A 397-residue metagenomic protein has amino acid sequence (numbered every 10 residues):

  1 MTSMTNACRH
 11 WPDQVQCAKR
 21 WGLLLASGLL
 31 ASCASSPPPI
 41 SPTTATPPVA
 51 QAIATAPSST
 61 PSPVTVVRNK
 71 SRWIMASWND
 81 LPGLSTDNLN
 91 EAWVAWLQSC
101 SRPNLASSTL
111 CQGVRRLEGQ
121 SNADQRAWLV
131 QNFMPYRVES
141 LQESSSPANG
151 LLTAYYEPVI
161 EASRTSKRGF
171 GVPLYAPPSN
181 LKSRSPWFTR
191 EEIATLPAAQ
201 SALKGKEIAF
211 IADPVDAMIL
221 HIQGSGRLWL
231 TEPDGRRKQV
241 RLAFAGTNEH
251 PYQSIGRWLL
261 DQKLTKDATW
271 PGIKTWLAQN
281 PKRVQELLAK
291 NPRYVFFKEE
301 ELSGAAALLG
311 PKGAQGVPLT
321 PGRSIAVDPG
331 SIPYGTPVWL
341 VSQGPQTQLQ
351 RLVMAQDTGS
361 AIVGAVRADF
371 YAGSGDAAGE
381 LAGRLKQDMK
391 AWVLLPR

Functional and structural regions predicted by a protein language model:
M4-G22: Bacterial N-terminal signal peptides that target proteins for export
W21-S32: Bacterial N-terminal signal peptides
C33-I53, P57-T60: Bacterial Sec signal peptide processing site at the extreme N-terminus
A34-S36, S85, E91, G304-R397: C-terminal soluble interaction/assembly domains
V49, A54-S58, N69-N79: Amphipathic/hydrophobic helical signal segments and adjacent flexible N-terminal regions that mediate secretion
R72-A306, S342: Secretory/export targeting leaders with adjacent low-complexity proregions
